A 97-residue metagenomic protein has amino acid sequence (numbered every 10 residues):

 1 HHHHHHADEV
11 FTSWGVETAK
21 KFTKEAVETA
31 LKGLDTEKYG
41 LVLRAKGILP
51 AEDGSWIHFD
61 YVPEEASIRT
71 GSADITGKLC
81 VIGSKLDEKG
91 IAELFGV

Functional and structural regions predicted by a protein language model:
H1-A73, S84-V97: C-terminal accessory "lid"/substrate-recognition subdomains
V81: Flexible loop/N-cap segments at domain edges
